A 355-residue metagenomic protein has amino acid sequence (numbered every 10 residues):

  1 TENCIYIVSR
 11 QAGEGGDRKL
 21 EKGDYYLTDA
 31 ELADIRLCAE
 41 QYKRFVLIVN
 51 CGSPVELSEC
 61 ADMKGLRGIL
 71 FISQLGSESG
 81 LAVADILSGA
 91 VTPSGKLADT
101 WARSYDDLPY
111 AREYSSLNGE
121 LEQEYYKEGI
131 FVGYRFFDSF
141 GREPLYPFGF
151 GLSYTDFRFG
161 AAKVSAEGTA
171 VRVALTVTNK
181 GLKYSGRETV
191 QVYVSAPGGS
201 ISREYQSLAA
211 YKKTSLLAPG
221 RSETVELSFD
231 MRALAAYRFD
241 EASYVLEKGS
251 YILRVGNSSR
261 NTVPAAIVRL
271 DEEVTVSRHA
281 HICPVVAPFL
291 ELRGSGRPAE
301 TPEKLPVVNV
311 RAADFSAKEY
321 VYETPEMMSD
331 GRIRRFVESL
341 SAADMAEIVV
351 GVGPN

Functional and structural regions predicted by a protein language model:
T1-N355: C-terminal non-catalytic regions of proteins with extracellular/luminal or membrane-system context
